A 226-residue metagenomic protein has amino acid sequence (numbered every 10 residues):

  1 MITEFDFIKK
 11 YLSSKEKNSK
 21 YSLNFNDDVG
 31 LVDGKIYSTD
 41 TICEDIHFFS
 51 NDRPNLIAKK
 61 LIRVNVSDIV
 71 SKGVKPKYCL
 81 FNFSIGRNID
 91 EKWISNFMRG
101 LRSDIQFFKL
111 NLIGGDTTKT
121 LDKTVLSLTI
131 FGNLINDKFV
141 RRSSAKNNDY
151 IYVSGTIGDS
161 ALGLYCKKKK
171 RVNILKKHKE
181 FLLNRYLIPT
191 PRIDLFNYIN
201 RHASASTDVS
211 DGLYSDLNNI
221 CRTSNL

Functional and structural regions predicted by a protein language model:
M1-L226: Helix-biased detector of long, well-ordered alpha-helical tracts
